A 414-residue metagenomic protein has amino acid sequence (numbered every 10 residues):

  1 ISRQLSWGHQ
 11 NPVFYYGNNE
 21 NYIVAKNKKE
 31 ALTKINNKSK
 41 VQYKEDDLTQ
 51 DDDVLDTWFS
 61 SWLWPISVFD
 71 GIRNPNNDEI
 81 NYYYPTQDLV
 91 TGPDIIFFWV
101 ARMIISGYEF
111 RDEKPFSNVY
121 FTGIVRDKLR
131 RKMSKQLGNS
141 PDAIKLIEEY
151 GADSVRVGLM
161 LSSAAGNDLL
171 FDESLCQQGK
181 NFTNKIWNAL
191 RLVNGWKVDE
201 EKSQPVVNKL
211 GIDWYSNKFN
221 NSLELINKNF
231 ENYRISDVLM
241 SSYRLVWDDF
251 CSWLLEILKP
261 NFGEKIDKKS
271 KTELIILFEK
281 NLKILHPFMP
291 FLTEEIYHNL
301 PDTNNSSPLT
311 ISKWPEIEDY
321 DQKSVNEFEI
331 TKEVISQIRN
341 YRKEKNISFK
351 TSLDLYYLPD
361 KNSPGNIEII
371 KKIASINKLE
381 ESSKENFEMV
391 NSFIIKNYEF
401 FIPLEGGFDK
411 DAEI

Functional and structural regions predicted by a protein language model:
I1-R3, N181-N194, I212-S222, M240-P260 (+1 more regions): Core structural elements
I1-Y84, K114, N118, R131 (+2 more regions): Cys/His-rich finger/ribbon microdomains and the adjacent scaffold used for macromolecule binding/structural
Q4-W7, K38-T49, I72-Y83, S106-N118 (+8 more regions): Secondary-structure transition/capping motifs at alpha-helix termini and the adjoining loop/turn into the next element
F14-G17, Y22-K26, L48, D127 (+3 more regions): Acidic, turn-prone loop/beta-hairpin segments
W58-W62, I96, M103, V119 (+6 more regions): Short alpha-helical scaffolding segments that buttress acidic/His motifs in well-ordered protein cores
I95-D112, I335-R342: Metal-dependent nuclease catalytic cores in nucleic-acid-processing enzymes, especially RNase H-like/related
V125-L129, M133-N208, D302-N305, E344-K350 (+1 more regions): Catalytic adenosine-cofactor/nucleotide-binding cores of aminoacyl-tRNA synthetases and other
L300-I414: C-terminal low-complexity, glycine/proline- and small-hydrophobic-enriched intrinsically disordered tails that act as
